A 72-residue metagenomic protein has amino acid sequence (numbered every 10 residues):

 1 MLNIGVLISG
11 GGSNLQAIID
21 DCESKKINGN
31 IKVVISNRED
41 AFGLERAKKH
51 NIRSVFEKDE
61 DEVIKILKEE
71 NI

Functional and structural regions predicted by a protein language model:
M1-I72: One-carbon transfer enzymes
